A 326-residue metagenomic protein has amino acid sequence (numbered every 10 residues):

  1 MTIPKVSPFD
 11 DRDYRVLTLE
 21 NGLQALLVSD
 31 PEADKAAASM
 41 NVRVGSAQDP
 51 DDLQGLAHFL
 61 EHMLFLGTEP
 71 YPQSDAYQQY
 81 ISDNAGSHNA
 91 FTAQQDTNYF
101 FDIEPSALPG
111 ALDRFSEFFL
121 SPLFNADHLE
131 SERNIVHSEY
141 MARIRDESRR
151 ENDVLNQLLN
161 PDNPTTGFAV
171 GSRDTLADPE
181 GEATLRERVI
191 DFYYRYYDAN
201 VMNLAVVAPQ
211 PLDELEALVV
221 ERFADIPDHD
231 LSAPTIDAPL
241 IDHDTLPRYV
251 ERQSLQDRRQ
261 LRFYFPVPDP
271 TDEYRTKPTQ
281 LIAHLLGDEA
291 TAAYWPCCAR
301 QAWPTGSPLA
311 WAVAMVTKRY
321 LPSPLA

Functional and structural regions predicted by a protein language model:
M1-D34: N- or domain-start disorder-to-order transition segments that initiate the globular core
T2, T166-A169, N203-R259, F265-P270: An aromatic/glycine/proline-enriched structural segment found at the starts of mature extracellular/organellar domains
T2-P4, V42, T68-F192, P239-I241 (+6 more regions): Acidic/histidine-enriched segments that form metal/cofactor-coordinating and catalytic pocket/exosite environments
P31-E32, A90-Q94, D191-N200, S254-D257 (+1 more regions): Short, flexible turn/loop "capping" segments at secondary-structure junctions
V42, F101-I103, V206-Q210, F265-V267 (+1 more regions): Short beta-strand-to-loop capping motifs
V44-Q54: Short pre-active-site segment immediately N-terminal to the catalytic Zn-binding motif
G55-T68: Active-site SXXK
L261-Y264, R319-A326: Short, hydrophobic beta-strand segments
